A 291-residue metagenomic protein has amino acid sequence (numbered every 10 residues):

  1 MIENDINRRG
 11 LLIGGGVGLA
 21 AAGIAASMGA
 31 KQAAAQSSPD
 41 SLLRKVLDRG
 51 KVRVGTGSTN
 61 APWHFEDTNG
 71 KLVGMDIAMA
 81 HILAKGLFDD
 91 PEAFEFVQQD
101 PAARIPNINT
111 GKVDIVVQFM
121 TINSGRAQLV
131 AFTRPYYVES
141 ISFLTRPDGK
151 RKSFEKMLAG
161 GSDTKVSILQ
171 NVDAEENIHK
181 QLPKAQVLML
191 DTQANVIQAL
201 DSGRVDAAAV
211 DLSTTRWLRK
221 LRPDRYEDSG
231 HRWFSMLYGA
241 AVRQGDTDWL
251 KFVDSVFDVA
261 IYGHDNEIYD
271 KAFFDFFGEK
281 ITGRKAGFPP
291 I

Functional and structural regions predicted by a protein language model:
M1-N7, A20: N-terminal secretory signal peptides
N7-G16: N-terminal export leaders
G29-A30, H81, K85, A93-A159 (+1 more regions): Acidic, polar ligand-binding/catalytic clefts
Q36-S37, H81-I82, G86, D148-G149 (+3 more regions): Extended ligand-binding regions for polar small-molecule ligands
P39-V116, Q128: Extracytoplasmic small-molecule ligand-binding "clamshell" domains of the periplasmic binding protein/Venus flytrap
S58, Y137-D148, L212-F257, F276-I291: Periplasmic-binding protein-like
F94-P106, L188-Q198, M236: Short helix-initiation/N-cap motifs at beta->coil->alpha
A103, F119-L129, K180, I197-S235: A ligand-binding cleft/hinge motif common to bilobed small-molecule-binding domains
